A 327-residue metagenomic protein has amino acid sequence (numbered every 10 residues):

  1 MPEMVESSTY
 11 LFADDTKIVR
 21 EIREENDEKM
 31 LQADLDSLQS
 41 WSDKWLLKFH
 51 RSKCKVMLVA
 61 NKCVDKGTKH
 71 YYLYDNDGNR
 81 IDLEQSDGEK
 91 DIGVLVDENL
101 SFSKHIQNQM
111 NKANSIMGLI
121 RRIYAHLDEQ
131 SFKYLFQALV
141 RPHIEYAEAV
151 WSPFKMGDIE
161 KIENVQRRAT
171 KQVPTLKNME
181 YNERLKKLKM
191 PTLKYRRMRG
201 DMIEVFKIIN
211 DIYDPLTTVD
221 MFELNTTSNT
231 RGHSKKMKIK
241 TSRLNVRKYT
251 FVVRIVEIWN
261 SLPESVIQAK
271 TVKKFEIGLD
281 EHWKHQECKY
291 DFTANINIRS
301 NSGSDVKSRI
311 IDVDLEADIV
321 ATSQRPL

Functional and structural regions predicted by a protein language model:
M1-V19: Active-site palm subdomain of RNA-directed nucleic acid polymerases
T9, E28-L31, L35, F49 (+4 more regions): Hydrophobic packing residues in well-ordered alpha-helices of helical domains and bundles
T16-S40, P153: Catalytic palm subdomain of template-directed nucleic-acid polymerases, centered on the conserved carboxylate motif
A33, K48-D87: Short, conserved micro-motifs composed of acidic
Q39, D43-L58, K62-D65, K90 (+3 more regions): RNase H-like nuclease module associated with reverse transcription
D82-A149: Basic, alpha-helical interaction scaffolds
L139-F154, K207-Y213: Extended, well-ordered alpha-helical segments in internal regulatory regions
M156-L327: Short linear motifs embedded in intrinsically disordered, charge-biased segments
